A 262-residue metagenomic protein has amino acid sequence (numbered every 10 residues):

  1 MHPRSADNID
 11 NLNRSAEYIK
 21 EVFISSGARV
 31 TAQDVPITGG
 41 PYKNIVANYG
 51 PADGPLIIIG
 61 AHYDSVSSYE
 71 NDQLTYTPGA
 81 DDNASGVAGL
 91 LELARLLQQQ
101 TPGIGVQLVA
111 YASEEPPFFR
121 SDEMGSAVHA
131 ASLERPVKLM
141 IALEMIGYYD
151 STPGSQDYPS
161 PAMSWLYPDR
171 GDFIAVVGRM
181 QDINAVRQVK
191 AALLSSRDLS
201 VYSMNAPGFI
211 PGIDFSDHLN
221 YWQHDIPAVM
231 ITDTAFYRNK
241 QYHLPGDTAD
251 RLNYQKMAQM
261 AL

Functional and structural regions predicted by a protein language model:
M1, V22-S26, G40-Y111: Catalytic-core environment of secreted peptidases
M1-N13, T31-P36, D72-N83, L96-L97 (+4 more regions): Second-shell loop/turn segments in exported
H2-A52, Y202-M204: A non-catalytic alpha/beta surface segment that caps or lines the substrate-entry region of metallo-dependent hydrolase
A6, R29, P36-G39, P51-D53 (+6 more regions): Solvent-exposed loop/turn segments at secondary-structure junctions within structured extracellular/periplasmic domains
D10-S25, V30, S85-E92, M124-V128 (+5 more regions): Extracytoplasmic/secreted proteins, especially bacterial periplasmic and envelope-associated proteins
T31-A32, V46-N48, L56-G60, Q107-A110 (+2 more regions): Structural recognition of the beta-strand scaffold that forms the well-ordered cores of secreted hydrolase catalytic
T77-Q181, I210-I213: Acidic/histidine-rich catalytic neighborhood of metal-dependent amide-processing enzymes
L139, I146, D150-L262: Active-site-adjacent substrate-binding region of metalloamidase/peptidase-like peptide-processing proteins
